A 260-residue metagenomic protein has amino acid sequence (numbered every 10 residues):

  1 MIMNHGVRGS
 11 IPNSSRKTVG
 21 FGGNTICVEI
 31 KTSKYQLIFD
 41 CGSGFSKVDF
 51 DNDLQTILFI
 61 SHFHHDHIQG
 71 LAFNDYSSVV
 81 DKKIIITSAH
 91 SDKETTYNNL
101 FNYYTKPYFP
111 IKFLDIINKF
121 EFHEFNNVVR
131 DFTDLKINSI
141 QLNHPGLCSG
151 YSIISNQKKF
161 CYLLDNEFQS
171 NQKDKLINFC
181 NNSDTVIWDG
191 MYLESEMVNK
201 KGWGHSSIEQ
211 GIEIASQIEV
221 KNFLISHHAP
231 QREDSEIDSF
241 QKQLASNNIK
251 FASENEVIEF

Functional and structural regions predicted by a protein language model:
M1-C161, L176-I177, I237-F260: Binuclear metal-dependent hydrolase catalytic cores
L163-D165: DG-centered beta-turn motif at the end of beta-strands
E167-N255: Cap/insert and terminal regions of metallo-dependent hydrolase folds
